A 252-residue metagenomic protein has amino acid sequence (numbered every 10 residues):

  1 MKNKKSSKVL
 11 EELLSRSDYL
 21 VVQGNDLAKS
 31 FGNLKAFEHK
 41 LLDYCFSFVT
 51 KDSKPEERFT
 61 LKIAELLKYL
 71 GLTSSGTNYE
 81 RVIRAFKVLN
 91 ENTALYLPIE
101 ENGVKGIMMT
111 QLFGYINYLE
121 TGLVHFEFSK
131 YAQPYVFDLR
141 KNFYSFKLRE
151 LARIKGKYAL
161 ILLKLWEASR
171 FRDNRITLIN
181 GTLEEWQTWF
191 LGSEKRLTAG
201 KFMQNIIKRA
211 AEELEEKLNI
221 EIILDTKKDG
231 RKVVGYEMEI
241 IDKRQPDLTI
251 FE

Functional and structural regions predicted by a protein language model:
M1-E252: Charged, alpha-helix-forming regions
